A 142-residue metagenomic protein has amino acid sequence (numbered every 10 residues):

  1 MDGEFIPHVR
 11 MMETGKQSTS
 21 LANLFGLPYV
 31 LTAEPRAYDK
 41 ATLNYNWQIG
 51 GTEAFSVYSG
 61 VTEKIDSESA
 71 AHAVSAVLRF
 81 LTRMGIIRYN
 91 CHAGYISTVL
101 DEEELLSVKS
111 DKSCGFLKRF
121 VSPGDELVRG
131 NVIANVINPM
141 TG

Functional and structural regions predicted by a protein language model:
M1-G142: Structured catalytic-domain cores with a bias toward divalent-metal coordination
